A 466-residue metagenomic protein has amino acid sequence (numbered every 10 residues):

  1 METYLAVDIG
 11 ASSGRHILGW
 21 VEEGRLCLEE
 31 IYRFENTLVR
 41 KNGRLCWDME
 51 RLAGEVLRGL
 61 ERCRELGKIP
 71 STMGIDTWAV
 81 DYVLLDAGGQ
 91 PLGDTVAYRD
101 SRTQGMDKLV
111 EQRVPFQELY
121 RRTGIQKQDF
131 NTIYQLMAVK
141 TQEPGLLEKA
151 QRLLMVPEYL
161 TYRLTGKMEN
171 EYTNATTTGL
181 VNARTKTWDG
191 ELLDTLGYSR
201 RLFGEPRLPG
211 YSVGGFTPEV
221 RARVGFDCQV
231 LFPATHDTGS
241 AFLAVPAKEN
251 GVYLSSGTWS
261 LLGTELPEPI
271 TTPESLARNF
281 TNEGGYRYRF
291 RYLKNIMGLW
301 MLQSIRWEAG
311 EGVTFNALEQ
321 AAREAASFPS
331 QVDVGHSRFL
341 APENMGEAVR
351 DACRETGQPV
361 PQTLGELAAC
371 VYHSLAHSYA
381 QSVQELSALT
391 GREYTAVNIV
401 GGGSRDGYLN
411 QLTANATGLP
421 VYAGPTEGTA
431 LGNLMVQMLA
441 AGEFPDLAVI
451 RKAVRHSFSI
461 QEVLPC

Functional and structural regions predicted by a protein language model:
M1-G93, R121, K149, R221-L231 (+2 more regions): N-terminal glycine/serine-rich phosphate-binding loop of ATP-dependent small-molecule kinases, especially carbohydrate
L5-A6, E111-G124, Y134-M155, T161-R163 (+7 more regions): Active-site core segments that coordinate phosphate-bearing ligands/cofactors across diverse enzyme families
K41, E61, E65-Y98, Q126-F130 (+3 more regions): Short beta-strand-loop/turn "lid" adjacent to the catalytic site in phosphate-handling enzymes
R51-R64, T185-E191, S378-E385: Short, well-ordered amphipathic alpha-helical segments that serve as non-catalytic structural scaffolds within diverse
I69-T77, R152, E205, L389-G401: Short glycine-rich phosphate-binding loop at a beta-alpha junction
D76-A79, P209-G210, S256-W259, A396-S404: Glycine-rich beta-strand-to-loop/alpha-helix junction loops that act as flexible
V96, D100-R113: Short alpha-helix plus adjacent loop in nuclease-associated cores
